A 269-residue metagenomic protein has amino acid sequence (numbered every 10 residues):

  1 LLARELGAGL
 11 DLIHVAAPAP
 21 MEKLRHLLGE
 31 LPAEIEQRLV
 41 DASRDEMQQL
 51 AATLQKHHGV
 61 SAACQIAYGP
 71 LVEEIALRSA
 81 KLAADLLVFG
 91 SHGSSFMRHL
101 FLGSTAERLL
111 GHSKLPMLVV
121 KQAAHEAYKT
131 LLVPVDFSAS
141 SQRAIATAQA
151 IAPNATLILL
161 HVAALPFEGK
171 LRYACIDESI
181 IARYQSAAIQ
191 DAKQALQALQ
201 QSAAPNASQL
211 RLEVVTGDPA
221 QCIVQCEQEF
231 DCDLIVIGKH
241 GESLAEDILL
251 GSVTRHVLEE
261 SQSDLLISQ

Functional and structural regions predicted by a protein language model:
L1-E30, T130-A182, Q209, E213: Small/aliphatic-rich secondary-structure junction motif
E5, A17-M21, E34-R38, D45 (+3 more regions): Structural beta-alpha unit
E5, V72-H125, Q225-Q269: Gly/Ser-rich helix-loop-strand patches that form or flank binding pockets for ribonucleotide-derived cofactors
A8, V60-A62, L115, A155 (+2 more regions): A structural micro-motif
L12, A63-I66, V119, L159 (+2 more regions): A structural preference for short, hydrophobic beta-strand core positions in alpha/beta folds
L31-D45, E178-D191: A short acidic, glycine-rich active-site loop that binds or catalyzes chemistry on phosphate/adenosine moieties
A52, E107, A146, Q197 (+3 more regions): Active-site phosphate/pyrophosphate- and oxyanion-stabilizing loops and adjacent acidic/basic residues in soluble
H92, L118-T147, A164-S208, A220 (+1 more regions): Conserved N-terminal glycine/acidic-rich loop preference
